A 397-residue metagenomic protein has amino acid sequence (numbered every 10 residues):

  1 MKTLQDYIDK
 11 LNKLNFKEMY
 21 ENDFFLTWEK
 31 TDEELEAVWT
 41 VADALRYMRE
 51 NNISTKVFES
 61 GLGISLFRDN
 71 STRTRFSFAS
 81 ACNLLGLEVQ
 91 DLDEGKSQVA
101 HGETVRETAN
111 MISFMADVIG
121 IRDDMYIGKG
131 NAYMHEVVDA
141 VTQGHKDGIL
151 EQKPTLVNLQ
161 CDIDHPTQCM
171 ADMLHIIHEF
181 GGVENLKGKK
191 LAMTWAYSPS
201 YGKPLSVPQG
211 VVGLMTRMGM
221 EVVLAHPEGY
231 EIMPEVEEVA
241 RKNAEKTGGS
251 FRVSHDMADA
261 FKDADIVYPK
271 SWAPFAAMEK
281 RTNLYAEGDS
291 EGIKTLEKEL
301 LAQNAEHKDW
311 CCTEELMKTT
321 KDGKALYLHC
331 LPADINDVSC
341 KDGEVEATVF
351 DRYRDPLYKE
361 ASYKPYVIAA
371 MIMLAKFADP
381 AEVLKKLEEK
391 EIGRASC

Functional and structural regions predicted by a protein language model:
M1-F76, S80: Positively charged, low-complexity intrinsically disordered leader regions
K56-I177, I335: Phosphate/diphosphate ligand-binding glycine-rich loop within oxidoreductases
R68-S80, I177-E291: Glycine-rich phosphate/diphosphate-binding loop of Rossmann-like nucleotide-binding domains
I112, D259-A260, V349: Structural alpha-helical scaffold elements that stabilize or flank donor/cofactor-binding regions in carbohydrate
D147-P154, M220, T319-L328: A short helix->loop->beta-strand "cap" motif at the edges of active sites that frequently abuts
I293-Y358, Y366: Rossmann-fold NAD(P)-binding glycine/threonine-rich loop
A395-C397: Conserved small/polar residues in nucleotide/adenosyl-binding loops
